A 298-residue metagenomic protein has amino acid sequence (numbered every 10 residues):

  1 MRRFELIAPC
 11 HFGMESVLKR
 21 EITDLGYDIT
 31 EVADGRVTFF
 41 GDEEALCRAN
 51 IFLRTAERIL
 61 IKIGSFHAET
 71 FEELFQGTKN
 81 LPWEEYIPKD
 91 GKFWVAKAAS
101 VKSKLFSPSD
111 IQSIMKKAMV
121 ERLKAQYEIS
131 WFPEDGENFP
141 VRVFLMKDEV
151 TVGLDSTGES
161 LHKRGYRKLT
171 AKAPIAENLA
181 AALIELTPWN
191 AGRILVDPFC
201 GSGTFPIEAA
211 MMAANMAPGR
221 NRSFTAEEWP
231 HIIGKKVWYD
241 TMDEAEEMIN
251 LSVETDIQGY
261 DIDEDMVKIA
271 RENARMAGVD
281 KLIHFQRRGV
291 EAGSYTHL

Functional and structural regions predicted by a protein language model:
R2-F139: Non-catalytic nucleic-acid substrate-recognition regions in nucleic-acid-modifying enzymes
A8-M14, F40, L46-N50, L145-N190 (+1 more regions): S-adenosyl-L-methionine
K92-W94, P140, E149, L282-H284: Residues at or immediately flanking beta-strands
A98, L161-Y166, M248-L251: Short glycine/proline-rich turn/loop motifs
G136-L145, S202-G203: Beta-rich nucleic-acid/ligand-interaction surfaces
I175-G289: Conserved S-adenosyl-L-methionine
T296-H297: Conserved small/polar residues in nucleotide/adenosyl-binding loops
